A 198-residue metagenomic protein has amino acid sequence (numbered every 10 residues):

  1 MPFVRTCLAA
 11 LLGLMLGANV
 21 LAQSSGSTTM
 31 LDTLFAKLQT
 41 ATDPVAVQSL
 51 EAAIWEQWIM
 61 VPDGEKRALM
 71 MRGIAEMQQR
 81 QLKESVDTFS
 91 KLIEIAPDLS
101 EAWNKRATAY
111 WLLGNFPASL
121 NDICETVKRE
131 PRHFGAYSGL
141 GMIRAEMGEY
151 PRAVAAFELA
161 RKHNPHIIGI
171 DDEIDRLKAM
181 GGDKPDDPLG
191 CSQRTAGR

Functional and structural regions predicted by a protein language model:
A9-G17: Bacterial N-terminal signal peptides
V20-M71: N-terminal leader/linker segments that initiate helical-solenoid repeat arrays
F35, A52-W55, S90, C124 (+1 more regions): Alpha-solenoid helical repeat scaffolds
S49, E56, M60, L159-R198: Terminal, low-structured helical/coil segments at or just beyond the last alpha-helical repeat
D63-G135: Alpha-helical adaptor scaffolds
M70, E101-K105, G135-G139, A155 (+2 more regions): Alpha-solenoid helical repeat scaffolds
Q78, L112, E146-M147, A179-D183: Register position in tetratricopeptide repeats
